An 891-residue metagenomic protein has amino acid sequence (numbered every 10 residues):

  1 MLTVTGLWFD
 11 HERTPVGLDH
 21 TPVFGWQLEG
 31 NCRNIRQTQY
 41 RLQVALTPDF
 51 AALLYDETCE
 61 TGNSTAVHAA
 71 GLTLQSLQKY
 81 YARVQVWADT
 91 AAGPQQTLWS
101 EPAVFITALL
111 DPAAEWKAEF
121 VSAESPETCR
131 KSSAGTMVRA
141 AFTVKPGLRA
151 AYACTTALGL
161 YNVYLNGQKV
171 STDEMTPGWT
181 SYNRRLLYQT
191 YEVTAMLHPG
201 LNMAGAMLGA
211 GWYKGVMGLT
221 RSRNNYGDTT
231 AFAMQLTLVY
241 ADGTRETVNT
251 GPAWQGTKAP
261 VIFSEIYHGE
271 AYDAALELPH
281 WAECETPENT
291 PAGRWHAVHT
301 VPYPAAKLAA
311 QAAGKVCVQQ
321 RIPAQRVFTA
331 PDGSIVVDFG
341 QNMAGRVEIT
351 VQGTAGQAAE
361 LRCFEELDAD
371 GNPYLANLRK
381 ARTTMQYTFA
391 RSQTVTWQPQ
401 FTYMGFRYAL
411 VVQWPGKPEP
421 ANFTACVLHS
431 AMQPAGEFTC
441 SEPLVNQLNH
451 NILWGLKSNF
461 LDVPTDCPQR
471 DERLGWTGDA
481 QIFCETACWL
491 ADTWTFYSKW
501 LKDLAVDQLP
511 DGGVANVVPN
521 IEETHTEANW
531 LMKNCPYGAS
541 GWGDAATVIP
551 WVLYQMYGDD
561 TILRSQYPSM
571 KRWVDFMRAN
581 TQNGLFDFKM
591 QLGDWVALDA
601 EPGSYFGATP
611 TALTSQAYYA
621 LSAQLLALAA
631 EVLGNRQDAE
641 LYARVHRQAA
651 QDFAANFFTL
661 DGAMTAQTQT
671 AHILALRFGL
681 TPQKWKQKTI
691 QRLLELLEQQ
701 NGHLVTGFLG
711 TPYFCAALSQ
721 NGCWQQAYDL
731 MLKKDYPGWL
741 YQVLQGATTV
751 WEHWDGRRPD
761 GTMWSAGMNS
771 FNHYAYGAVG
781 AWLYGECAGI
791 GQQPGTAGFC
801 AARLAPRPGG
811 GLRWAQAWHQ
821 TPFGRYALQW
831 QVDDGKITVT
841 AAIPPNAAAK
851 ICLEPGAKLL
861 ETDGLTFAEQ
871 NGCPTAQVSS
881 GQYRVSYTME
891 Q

Functional and structural regions predicted by a protein language model:
M1-K79, R83-R470, G478-D479, T495-F496 (+6 more regions): Extracellular/oxidizing-compartment recognition motifs
I35, L98, G135, T156 (+23 more regions): Active-site-proximal structural scaffolding
I106-L110, D173, A617-N635: Conserved, charged catalytic cores of large soluble enzymes
A151-T155, L165, R346-E365, F401 (+6 more regions): Alpha-helical support elements that line or immediately flank enzyme active sites and cofactor-binding pockets
L160, A233, G251-A253, T257-K258 (+14 more regions): Active-site acid/base region of carbohydrate-active enzymes
Y161, V170-T172, P177, L504 (+7 more regions): Active/binding-pocket-proximal capping segment
A204, L208, Y272-D273, P279 (+10 more regions): C-terminal capping/lid segments that line or modulate ligand- or cofactor-binding pockets
N224, D228-Q235, T247-T286, A309-K315 (+3 more regions): Non-catalytic C-terminal accessory modules of carbohydrate-active enzymes
